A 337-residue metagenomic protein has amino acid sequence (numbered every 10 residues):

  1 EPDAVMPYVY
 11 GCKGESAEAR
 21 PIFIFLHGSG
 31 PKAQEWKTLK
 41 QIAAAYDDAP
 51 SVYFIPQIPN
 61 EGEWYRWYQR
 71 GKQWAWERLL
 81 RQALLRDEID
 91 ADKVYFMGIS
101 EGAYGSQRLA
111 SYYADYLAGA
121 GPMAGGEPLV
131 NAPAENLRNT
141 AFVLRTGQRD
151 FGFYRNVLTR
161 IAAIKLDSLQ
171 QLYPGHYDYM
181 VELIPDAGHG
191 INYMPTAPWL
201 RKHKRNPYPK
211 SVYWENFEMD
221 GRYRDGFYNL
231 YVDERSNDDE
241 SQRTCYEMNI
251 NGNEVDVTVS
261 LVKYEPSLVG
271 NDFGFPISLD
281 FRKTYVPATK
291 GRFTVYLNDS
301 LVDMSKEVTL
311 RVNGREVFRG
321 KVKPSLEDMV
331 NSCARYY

Functional and structural regions predicted by a protein language model:
E1-S16: N-terminal cap/lid segment of alpha/beta-hydrolase-fold proteins
P2, P31, Y68-W76, P122 (+1 more regions): Phosphate/oxyanion-binding active-site loops and adjacent basic polyanion-contact surfaces
E18-I22, D48-Y53, D90-V94, A114-G119 (+2 more regions): Loop/turn elements at helix/coil->beta-strand transitions in domains of secreted/extracellular proteins
A19-L85: Active-site machinery of serine-nucleophile hydrolases
A33-L39, W64-Q69, Q107-L109, N131-A134 (+2 more regions): Short, solvent-exposed loop/turn and secondary-structure capping segments
D92-R138: Primarily recognizes the serine-hydrolase "nucleophile elbow" in alpha/beta-hydrolase and SGNH/GDSL folds
G119-R201: The feature captures the conserved acid-bearing segment of alpha/beta-hydrolase catalytic domains
L169-Y337: Alpha/beta-hydrolase-fold serine-hydrolase catalytic core, especially in secreted/extracellular enzymes
